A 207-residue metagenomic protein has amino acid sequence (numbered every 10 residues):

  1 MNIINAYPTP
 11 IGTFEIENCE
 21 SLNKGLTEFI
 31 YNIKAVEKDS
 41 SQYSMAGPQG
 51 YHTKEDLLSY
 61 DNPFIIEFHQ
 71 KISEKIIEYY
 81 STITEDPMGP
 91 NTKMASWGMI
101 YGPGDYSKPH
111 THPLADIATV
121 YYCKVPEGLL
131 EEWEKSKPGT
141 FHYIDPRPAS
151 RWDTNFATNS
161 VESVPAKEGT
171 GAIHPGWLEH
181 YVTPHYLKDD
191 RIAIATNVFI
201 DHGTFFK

Functional and structural regions predicted by a protein language model:
M1-D86, Y106: Non-heme Fe(II)/2-oxoglutarate
P8-G12, A118, R191: Short hydrophobic/aromatic beta-strand or adjacent loop that forms the aromatic wall/cage of a ligand/substrate-binding
N18-E20, R147, L178, V198: A broadly conserved detector of short glycine/acidic/proline-rich loop/turn motifs that flank catalytic sites and bind
F29, I33, P126, D201: Phosphate/oxyanion-binding loops and surfaces in catalytic or ligand/nucleic-acid-binding neighborhoods
I66-S73, I77-S81, N91-W97, C123 (+1 more regions): OB-fold and OB-like single-stranded nucleic-acid-recognition modules and their adjacent interaction interfaces
T92-I173, W177, T183, D190 (+1 more regions): Catalytic core of non-heme Fe(II) oxygenases with the double-stranded beta-helix
K188-V198: A short alpha/beta connector and helix-capping loop motif
V198-K207: Double-stranded beta-helix
